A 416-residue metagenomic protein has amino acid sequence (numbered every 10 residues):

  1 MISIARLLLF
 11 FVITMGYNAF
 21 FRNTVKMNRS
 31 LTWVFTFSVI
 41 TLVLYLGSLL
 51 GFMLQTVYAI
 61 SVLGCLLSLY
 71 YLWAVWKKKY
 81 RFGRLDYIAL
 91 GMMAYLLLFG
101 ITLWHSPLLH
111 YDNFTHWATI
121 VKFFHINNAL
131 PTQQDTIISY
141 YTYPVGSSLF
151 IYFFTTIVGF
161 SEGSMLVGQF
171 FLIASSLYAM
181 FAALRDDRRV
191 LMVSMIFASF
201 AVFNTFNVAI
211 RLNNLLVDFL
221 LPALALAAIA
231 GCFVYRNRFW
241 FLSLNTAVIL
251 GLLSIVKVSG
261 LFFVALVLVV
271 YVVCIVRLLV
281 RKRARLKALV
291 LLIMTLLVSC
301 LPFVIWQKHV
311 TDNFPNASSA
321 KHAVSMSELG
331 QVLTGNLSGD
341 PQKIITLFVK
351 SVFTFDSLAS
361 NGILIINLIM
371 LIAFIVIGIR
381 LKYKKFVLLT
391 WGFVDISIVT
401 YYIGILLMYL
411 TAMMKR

Functional and structural regions predicted by a protein language model:
M1-R81: Membrane-embedded, hydrophobic transmembrane alpha-helices
V43-S48, L242-V269: Membrane-interface alpha helices of multi-pass inner-membrane proteins
F99-L191, L212-N214: Active-site lumenal/periplasmic loops and adjacent helix-entry segments of GT-C-fold, multi-pass membrane
H105-P107, F150, V273, R277 (+2 more regions): Membrane-lumen/periplasm interface segments of specific transmembrane helices in polyprenyl phosphate-linked
S176, S194-A223, A227, G231 (+1 more regions): Aromatic- and kink-enriched transmembrane "portal" helix at the membrane-lumen/periplasm boundary that abuts
F181-M195, F239-W240, L279-V290, I375-V399: Membrane-interface helix-loop-helix junctions at transmembrane boundaries of multi-pass membrane enzymes, predominantly
L191-F203, T246-V248, K385-K415: Transmembrane alpha-helix segments characteristic of polytopic inner-membrane glycan-assembly/cell-envelope
A228-L242: Membrane-interface transmembrane helices that cradle and orient dolichyl/undecaprenyl
